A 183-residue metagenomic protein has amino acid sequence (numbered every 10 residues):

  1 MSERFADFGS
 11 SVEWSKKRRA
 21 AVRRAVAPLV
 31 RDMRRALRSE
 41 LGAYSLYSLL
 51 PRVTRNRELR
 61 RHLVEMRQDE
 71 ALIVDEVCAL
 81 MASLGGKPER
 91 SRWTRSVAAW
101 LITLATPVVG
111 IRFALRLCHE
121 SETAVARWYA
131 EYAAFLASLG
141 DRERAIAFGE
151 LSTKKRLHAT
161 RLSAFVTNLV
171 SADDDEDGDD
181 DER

Functional and structural regions predicted by a protein language model:
S2-R183: Non-heme di-metal
